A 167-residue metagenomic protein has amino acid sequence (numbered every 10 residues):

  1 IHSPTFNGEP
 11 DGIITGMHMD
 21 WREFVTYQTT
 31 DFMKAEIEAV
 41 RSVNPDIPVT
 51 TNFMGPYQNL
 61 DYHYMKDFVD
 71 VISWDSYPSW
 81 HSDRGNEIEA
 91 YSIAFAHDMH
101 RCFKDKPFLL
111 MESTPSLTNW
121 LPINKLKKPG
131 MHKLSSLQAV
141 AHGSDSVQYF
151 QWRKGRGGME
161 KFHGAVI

Functional and structural regions predicted by a protein language model:
I1-F68: Active-site neighborhood of glycoside hydrolase catalytic domains
T50-I167: Hydrophobic targeting/anchoring helices
